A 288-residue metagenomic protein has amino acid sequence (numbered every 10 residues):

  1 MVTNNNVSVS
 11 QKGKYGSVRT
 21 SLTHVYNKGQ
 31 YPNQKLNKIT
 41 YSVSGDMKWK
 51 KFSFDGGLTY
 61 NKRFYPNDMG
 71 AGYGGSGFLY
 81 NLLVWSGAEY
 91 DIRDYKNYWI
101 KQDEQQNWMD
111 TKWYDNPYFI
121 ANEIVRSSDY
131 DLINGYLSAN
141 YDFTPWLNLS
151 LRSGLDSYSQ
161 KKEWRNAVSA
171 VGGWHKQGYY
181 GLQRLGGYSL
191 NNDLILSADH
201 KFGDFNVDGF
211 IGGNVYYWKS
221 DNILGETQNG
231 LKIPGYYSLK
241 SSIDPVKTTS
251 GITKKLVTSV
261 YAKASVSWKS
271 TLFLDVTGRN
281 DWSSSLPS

Functional and structural regions predicted by a protein language model:
M1, G29-Q34, T40-L132, S150-S259 (+1 more regions): Surface-exposed loop/interface segments of Gram-negative outer-membrane beta-barrel transport/assembly proteins
M1-S8, V18-Y31: Short strand-turn segments of transmembrane beta-barrel domains in outer membranes, especially the first one or two
N6, N191, V257-A262, T271-F273: Short glycine-rich loop/turn motifs
N6, S17-S21, S53-G57, S138 (+5 more regions): Membrane-spanning beta-strand positions in outer-membrane beta-barrel proteins
S8-S10, S21, S44, Y136-S138 (+4 more regions): Outer-membrane beta-barrel architecture
K12-G13, K48-K51, Y141-L147, H200-G203 (+1 more regions): Outer-membrane beta-barrel strand-turn architecture
G16-R19, W108-D115, P234-S241, S265-T277: Active-site-adjacent bridging/hinge elements
L22-K28, L274-L286: Transmembrane beta-strand segments that form the barrel wall of outer-membrane beta-barrel proteins
